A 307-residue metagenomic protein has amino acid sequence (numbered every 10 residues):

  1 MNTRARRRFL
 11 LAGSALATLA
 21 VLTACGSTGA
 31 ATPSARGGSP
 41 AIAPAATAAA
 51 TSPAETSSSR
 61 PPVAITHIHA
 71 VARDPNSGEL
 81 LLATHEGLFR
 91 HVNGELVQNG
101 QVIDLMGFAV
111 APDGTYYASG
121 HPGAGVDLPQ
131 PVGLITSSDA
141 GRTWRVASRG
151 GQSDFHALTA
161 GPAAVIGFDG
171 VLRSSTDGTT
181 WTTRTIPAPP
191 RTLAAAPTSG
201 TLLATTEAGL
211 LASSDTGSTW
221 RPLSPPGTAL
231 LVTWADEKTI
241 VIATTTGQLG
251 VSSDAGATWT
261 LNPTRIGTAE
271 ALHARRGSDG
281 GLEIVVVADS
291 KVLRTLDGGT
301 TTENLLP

Functional and structural regions predicted by a protein language model:
V21-A24: C-terminal motif of bacterial Sec signal peptides marking the signal peptidase cleavage site
G26-G29: Bacterial signal peptide processing site
S57-H91, G100-F108: Beta-strand-rich domains and repeat architectures in extracellular enzymes and scaffolds, especially beta-propellers
R60-A64, Q98-V102, S148-G151, T183-A188 (+3 more regions): Surface loop/turn motifs at the tips and blade-to-blade linkers of beta-strand repeat domains
H67-A72, V102-A111, Q152-A160, P189-A196 (+2 more regions): Repeated scaffold domains used in trafficking and secretory/extracellular systems, primarily beta-propellers
N76-G78, D113-G114, P162-A163, T198-G200 (+2 more regions): Short coil/turn segments that connect the beta-strands within blades of beta-propeller domains
E86-N99, L105, G133-A147, L172-T183 (+3 more regions): Asp-box/BNR beta-propeller loop motif
G125-P131, G167-F168, A204-T205, T244 (+1 more regions): Short, solvent-exposed loop/turn segments at conserved positions within beta-propeller repeat blades
